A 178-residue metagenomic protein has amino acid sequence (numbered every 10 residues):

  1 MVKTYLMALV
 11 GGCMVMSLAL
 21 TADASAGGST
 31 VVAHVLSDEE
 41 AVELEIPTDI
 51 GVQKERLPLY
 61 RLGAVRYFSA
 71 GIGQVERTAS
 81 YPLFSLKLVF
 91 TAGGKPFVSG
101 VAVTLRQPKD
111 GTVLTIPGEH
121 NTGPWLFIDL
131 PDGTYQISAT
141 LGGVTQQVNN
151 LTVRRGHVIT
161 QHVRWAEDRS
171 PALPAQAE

Functional and structural regions predicted by a protein language model:
M1-T4: Positively charged n-region of N-terminal signal peptides that target proteins for export
A8-A19: Bacterial N-terminal signal peptides
S25-L105, V144-E178: Primarily secretory-pathway and cell-envelope proteins
K109-G123: Short, acidic Ser/Thr/Gly-rich low-complexity loop/linker segments typical of extracellular and cell-surface proteins
I116, L126, N149-T152: Beta-strand-rich interaction surfaces with strong enrichment in secreted/lumenal proteins
G123-D129: Short, surface-exposed beta-strand/beta-hairpin micro-motifs centered on an aromatic residue
P131-D132, R155: Surface-exposed loops/turns
G133-T140: A short tyrosine-centered beta-strand micro-motif
